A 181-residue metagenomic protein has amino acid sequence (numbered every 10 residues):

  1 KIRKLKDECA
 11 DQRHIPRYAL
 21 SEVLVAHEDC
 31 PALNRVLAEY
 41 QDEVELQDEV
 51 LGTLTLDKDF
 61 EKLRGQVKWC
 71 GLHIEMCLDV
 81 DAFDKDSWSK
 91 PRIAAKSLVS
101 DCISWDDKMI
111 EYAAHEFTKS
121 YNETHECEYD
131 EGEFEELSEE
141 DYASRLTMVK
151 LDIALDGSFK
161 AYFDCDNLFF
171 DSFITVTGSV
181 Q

Functional and structural regions predicted by a protein language model:
K1-R3, H14-A19, E75-C77, K150-D152 (+2 more regions): Ordered hydrophobic segments in well-structured contexts
R3-L37: OB-fold/S1-family single-stranded nucleic acid-binding modules
R13, F60-K62, G71, D156-S158 (+1 more regions): A general secondary-structure signal for short beta-strands and their flanking turns/coil in non-transmembrane regions
H27-N122: N-terminal "domain-start" segment
E39-D42, V50-T53, F134-S138, V149-A154 (+1 more regions): Short linear motifs at secondary-structure transitions and domain/linker junctions
S104, K108-A154: Compact soluble domain cores
E139-Q181: C-terminal structured interaction module
